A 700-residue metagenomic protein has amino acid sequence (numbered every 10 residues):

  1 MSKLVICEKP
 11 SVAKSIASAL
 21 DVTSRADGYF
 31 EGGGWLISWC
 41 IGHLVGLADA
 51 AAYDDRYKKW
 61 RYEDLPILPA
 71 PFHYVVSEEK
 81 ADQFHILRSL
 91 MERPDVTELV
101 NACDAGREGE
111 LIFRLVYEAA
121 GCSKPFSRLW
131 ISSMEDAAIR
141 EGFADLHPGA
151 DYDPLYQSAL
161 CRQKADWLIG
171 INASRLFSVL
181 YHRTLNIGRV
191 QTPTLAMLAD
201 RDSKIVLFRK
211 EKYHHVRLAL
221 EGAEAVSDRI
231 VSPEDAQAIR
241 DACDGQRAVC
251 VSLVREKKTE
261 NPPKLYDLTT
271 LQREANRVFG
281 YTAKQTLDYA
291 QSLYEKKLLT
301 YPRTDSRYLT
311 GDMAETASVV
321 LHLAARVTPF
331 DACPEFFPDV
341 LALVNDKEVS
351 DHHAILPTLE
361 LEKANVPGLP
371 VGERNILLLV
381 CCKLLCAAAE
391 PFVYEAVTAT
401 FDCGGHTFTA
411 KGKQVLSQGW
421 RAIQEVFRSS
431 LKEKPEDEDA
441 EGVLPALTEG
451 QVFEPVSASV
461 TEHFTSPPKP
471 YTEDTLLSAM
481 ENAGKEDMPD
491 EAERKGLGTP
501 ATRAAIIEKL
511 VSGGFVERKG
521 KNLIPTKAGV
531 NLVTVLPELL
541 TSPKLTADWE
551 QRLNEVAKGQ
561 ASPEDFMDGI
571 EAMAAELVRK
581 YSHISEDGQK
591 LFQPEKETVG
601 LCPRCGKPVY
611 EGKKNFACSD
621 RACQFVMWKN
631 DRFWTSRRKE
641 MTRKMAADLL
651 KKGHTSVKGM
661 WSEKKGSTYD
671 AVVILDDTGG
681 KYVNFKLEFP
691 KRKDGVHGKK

Functional and structural regions predicted by a protein language model:
M1-Q163, W167, P467: Intrinsically disordered, low-complexity regulatory segments
M1-S2, A102-A105, H182-T184, R255-K264 (+3 more regions): Conserved short loop/turn motifs at secondary-structure junctions
S2-L4, K80, M91, A119 (+4 more regions): Basic, low-complexity terminal or inter-domain segments flanking catalytic cores
P10-A17, G34-I37, I41, S77-R88 (+20 more regions): Amphipathic alpha-helical transducer elements in NTP-driven molecular machines
E31-G33, A219-A223, D402-H406: Short strand-coil-strand connectors
F72, P94, D136-L220, R255-T259: C-terminal or mid-to-C-terminal helical accessory/interaction module adjacent to the motor/catalytic core
P233-Y266, Q272: Metal- or metallocofactor-binding catalytic centers and their adjacent structured scaffolds across diverse enzyme
